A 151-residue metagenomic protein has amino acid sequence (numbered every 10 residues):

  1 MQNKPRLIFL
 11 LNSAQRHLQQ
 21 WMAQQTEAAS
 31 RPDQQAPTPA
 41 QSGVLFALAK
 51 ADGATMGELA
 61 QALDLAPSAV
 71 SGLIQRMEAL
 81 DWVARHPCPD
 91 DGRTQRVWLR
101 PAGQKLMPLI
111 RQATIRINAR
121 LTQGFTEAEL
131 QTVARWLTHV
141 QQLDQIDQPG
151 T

Functional and structural regions predicted by a protein language model:
M1-A36: N-terminal leader segment of winged-helix/HTH proteins
M1-Q2, A128-T151: C-terminal regulatory/oligomerization modules of transcriptional regulators
R6, H17, W21, G43-A49 (+1 more regions): Pre-recognition alpha-helix immediately N-terminal to the DNA-recognition helix within helix-turn-helix or winged-helix
Q15, F46-K50, R111, T138: Short, locally clustered residues in the helix-turn-helix/winged-helix DNA-binding domain
A47, A62, L80: Residues within the alpha-helical elements of helix-turn-helix
A51-T55: Short capping segments at the starts of secondary-structure elements
A66-A69: Helix-turn-helix DNA-binding motif, specifically the short coil turn and the N-cap/start of the second
Q75-R135: Charged, amphipathic alpha-helical coiled-coil/dimerization segments
